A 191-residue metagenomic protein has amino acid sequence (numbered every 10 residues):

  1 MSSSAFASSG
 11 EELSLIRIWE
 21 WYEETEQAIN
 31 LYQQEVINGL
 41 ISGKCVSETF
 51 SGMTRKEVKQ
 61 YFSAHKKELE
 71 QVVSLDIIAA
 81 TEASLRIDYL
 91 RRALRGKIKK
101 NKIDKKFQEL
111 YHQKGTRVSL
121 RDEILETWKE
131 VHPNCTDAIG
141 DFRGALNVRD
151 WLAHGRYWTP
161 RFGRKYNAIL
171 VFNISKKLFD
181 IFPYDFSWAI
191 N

Functional and structural regions predicted by a protein language model:
M1-Q71: Charged alpha-helical initiation segments
T49-F50, A79, A83, N147-D150 (+1 more regions): Generic structural signal for well-ordered, non-membrane alpha-helices
H65, L69-V73, D137, D141-G144: Short, well-structured alpha-helical patches and their helix-loop capping segments that border functional surfaces
K66-R92: Short, hydrophobic, well-ordered secondary-structure elements
L69, R95, K99, P160-G163: Short, surface-exposed helix-loop/turn micro-motifs enriched in polar/charged residues
R86-D137, G155: Short non-catalytic regulatory patches outside canonical folded cores
E130-N191: Charge-enriched, short contiguous segments at helix-coil
